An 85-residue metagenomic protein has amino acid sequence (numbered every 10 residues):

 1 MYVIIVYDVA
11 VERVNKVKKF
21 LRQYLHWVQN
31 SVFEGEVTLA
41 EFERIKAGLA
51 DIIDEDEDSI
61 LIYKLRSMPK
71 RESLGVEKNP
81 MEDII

Functional and structural regions predicted by a protein language model:
M1, R13, K19-F20, I45-K46 (+3 more regions): Short leucine-rich amphipathic alpha-helices used at interfaces
M1-E41: Extended, hydrophobic alpha-helical segments
V32-S59, K64: Short, intrinsically disordered low-complexity segments
D51-I85: C-terminal structural segments of small proteins and small subunits
